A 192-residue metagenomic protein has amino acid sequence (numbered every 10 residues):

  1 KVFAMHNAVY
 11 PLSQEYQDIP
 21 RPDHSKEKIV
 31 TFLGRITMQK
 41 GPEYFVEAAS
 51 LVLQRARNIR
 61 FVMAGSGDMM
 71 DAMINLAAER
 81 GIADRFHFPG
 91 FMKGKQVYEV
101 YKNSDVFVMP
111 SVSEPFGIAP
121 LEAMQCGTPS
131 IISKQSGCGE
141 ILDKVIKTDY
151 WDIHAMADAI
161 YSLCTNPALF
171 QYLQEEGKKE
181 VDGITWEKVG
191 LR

Functional and structural regions predicted by a protein language model:
A8: Carbohydrate-associated surface elements
P22-A49, Q174: Conserved donor-binding/catalytic core segment of Leloir-type glycosyltransferases
I74-M92: Nucleotide-activated donor-binding/catalytic signature segment of Leloir-type glycosyltransferases, i.e., the conserved
F91-M92, E99-S104: Short alpha-helical donor nucleotide-sugar binding micro-motif in glycosyltransferases
V112: Aromatic "clamp/platform" in nucleotide-sugar-dependent glycosyltransferases that forms part of the donor/acceptor
P129-I132: Short hydrophobic beta-strand element within catalytic cores of glycosyltransferases and related nucleotide-activated
V145-H154, S162-P167: Conserved acidic donor-binding segment of nucleotide-sugar-dependent glycosyltransferases
A168-R192: A charged, aromatic-enriched C-terminal amphipathic alpha-helix characteristic of glycosyltransferases across folds
